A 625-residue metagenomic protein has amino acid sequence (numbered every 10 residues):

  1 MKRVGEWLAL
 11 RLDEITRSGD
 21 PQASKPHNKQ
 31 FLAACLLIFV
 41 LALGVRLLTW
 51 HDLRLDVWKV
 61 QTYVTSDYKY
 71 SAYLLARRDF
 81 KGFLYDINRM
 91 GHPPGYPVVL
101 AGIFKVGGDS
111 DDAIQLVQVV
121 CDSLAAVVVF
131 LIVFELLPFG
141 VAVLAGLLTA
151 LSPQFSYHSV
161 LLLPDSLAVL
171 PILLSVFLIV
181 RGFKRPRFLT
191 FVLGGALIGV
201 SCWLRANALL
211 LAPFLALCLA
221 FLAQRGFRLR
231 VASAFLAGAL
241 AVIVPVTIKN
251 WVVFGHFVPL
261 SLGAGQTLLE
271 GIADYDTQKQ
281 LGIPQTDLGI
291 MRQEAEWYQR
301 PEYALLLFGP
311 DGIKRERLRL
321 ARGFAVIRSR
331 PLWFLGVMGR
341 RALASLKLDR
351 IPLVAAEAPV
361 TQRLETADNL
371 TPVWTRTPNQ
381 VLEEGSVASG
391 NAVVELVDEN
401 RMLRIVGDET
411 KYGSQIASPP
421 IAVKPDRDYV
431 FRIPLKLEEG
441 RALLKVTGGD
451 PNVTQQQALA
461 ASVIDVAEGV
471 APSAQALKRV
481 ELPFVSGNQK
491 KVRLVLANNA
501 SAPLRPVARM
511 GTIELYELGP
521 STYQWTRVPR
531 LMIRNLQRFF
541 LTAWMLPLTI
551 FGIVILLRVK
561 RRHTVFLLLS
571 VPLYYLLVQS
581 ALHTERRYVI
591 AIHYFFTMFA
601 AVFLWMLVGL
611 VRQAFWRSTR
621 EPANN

Functional and structural regions predicted by a protein language model:
R3-V4, P21, K184, L211-L240 (+2 more regions): Perimembrane helix-loop-helix junctions
K29-L32, A113, V326, F334-N391 (+1 more regions): Membrane-interface anchor segments at the N-terminal boundary of transmembrane helices in multi-pass membrane enzymes
F39-V45, A142-P153, Y157, L170 (+4 more regions): Short helix- or helix-capping micro-motifs that position conserved polar/aromatic residues at function-defining sites
D52-S66, R77-D112: Membrane-proximal lumenal/periplasmic loop motifs of glycosylation machinery
G91-A101, V106-V127, G146, H158 (+3 more regions): Loop-to-helix entry region of an early transmembrane alpha helix in multi-pass inner-membrane enzymes
L116-L137, L170, L174, L548-V554: Transmembrane-helix motifs of polytopic, lipid-linked glycan transferases
E135, F139, S175-F191, L219-A223: Membrane-interface transmembrane helices that cradle and orient dolichyl/undecaprenyl
P259-T371, N452: Membrane-proximal stem/loop segments at transmembrane-domain junctions that anchor or position
